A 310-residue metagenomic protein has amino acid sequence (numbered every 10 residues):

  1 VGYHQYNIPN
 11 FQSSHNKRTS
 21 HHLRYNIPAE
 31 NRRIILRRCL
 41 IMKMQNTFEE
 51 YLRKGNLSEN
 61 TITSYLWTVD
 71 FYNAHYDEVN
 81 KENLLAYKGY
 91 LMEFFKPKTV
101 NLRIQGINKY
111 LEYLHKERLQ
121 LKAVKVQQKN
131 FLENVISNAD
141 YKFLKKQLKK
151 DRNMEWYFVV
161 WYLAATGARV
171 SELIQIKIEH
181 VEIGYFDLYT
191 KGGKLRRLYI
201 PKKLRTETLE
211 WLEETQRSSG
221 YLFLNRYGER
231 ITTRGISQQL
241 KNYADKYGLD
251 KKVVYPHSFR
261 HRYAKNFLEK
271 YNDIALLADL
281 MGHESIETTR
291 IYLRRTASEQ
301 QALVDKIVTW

Functional and structural regions predicted by a protein language model:
H4-Q5, F11-Q12, L23: Short hydrophobic targeting helices and cationic amphipathic motifs that mediate membrane/organellar targeting
I8-P9, I34: Short linear/disordered segments characteristic of secreted peptide precursors and small low-complexity proteins
T19, N26-P28, R32-R33, R38-W310: Conserved catalytic core of the tyrosine transesterase superfamily
